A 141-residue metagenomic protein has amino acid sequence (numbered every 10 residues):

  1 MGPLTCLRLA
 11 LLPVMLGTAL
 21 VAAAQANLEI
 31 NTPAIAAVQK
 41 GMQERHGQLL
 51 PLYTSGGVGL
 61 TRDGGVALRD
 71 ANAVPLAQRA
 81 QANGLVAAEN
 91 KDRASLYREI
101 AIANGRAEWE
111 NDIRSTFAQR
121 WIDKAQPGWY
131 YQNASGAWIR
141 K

Functional and structural regions predicted by a protein language model:
M1-L11: Bacterial N-terminal signal peptides that target proteins for export
G17-A23: N-terminal signal peptide c-region/cleavage motif recognized by signal peptidases
Q25-R79, G84, A103-K141: Amphipathic, charged alpha-helical segments and their helix-to-coil junctions in extracytoplasmic/peripheral assemblies
L85-A101: Short, well-ordered alpha-helical segments
